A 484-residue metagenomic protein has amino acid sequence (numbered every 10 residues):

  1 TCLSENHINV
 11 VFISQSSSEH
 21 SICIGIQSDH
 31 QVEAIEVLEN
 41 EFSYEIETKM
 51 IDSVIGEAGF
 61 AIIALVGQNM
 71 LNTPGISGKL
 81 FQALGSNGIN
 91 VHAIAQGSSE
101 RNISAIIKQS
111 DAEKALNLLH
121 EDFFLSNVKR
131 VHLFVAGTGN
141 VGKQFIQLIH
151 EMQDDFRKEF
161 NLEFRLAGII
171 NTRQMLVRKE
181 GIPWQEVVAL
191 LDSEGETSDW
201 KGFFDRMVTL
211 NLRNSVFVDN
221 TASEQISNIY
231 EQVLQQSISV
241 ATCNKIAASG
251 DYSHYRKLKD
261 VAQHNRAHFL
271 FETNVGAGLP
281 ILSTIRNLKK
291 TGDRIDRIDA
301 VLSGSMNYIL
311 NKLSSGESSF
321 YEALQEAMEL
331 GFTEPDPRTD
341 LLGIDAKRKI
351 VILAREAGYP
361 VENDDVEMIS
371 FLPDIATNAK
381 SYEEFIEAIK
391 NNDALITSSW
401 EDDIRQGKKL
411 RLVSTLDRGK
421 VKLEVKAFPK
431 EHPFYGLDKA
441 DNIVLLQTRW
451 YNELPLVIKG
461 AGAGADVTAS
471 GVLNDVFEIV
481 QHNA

Functional and structural regions predicted by a protein language model:
T1-Q147, M152, G464-A465, G471-A484: A conserved regulatory-domain signal marking ACT and ACT-like small-molecule sensing domains and adjacent regulatory
F12, A93-I94, V216-D219, V240-C243 (+4 more regions): General beta-strand structural signal in soluble alpha/beta enzymes
K79, P433-A484: C-terminal helical cap and adjacent loop that interface with cofactors, partners, or active-site loops
F81, I146, Y230-L234, K259 (+1 more regions): Generic hydrophobic/aromatic pocket-lining and core-packing "Φ" positions
H132-T138, G142-Q235: N-terminal glycine-/serine-/threonine-rich beta1-alpha1-beta2 phosphate-ribose binding loop of Rossmann-like
S223-Q236, K245-E272, A277-I285: Rossmann-fold NAD(P)-binding glycine/threonine-rich loop
N265-R266, L270-L330, D340-I344, I352: Rossmann-like NAD(P)H-binding beta-loop-alpha module
K312-S314, S318-G436, D441: Substrate-binding/catalytic subdomain of NAD(P)-dependent oxidoreductase enzymes
